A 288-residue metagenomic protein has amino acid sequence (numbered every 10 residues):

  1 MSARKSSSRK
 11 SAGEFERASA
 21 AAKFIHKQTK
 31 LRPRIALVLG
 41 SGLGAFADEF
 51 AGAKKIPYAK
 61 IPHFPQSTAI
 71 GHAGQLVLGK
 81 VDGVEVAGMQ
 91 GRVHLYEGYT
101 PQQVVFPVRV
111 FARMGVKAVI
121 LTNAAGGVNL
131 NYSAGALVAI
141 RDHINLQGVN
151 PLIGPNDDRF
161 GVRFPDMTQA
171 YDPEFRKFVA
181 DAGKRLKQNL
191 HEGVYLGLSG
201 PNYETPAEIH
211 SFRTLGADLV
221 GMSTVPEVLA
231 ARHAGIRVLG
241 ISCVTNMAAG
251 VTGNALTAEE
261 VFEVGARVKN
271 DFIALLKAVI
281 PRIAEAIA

Functional and structural regions predicted by a protein language model:
S2-K5, R9-M167: Metabolite-binding pocket within alpha/beta catalytic cores that recognizes anionic/polar moieties
V108, I209, V225-V228: Generic hydrophobic/aromatic pocket-lining and core-packing "Φ" positions
F111-G115, R213, R232: Non-catalytic positions within long, well-ordered alpha-helices that form the structural scaffold/packing of enzyme
K117-A118, D218, R237: Short acidic/polar active-site loop segments enriched in Thr and Asp
R176, D181-D218, I283-A284: Active-site/ligand-binding-proximal alpha/beta "capping" segment
M222-E260: Zn-dependent metallopeptidase/amidohydrolase metal-coordination segment
A248-A288: His/Asp/Glu-rich mid-to-C-terminal helical/loop segments that flank catalytic regions of hydrolases
